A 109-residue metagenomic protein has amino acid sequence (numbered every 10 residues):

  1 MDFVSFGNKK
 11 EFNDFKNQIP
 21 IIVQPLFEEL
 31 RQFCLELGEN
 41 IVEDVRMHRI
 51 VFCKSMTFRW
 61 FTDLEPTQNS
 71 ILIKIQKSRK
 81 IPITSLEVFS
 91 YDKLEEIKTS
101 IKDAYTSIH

Functional and structural regions predicted by a protein language model:
M1-H109: Charge-dense, helix-prone N-terminal extensions
